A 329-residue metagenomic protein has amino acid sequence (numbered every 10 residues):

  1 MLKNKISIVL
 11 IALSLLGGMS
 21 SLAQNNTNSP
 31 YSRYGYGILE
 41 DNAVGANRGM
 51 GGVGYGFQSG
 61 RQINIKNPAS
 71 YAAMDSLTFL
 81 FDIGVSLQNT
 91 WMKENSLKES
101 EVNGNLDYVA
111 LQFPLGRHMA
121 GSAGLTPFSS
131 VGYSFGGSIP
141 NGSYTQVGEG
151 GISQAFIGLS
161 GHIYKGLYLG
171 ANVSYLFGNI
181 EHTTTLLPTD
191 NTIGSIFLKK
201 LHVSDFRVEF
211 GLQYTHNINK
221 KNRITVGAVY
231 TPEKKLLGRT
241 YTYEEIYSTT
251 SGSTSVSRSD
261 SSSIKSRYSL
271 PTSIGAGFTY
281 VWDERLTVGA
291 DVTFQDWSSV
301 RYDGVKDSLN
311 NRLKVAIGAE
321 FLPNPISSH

Functional and structural regions predicted by a protein language model:
M1-V9: Bacterial N-terminal signal peptides that target proteins for export
V9-G18: Bacterial N-terminal signal peptides
M19-A23: Sec/Tat signal peptide C-region and signal peptidase I cleavage site
Q24-H329: Subset of outer-membrane beta-barrel
